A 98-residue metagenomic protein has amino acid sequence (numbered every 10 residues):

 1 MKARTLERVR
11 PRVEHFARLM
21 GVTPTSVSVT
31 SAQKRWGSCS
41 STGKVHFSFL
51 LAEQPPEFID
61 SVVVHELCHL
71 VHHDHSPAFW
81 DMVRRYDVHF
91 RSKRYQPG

Functional and structural regions predicted by a protein language model:
M1-S61, L70-G98: Active-site-proximal or metal-binding-adjacent scaffold patches in catalytic folds
E66: Walker B catalytic acidic pair
